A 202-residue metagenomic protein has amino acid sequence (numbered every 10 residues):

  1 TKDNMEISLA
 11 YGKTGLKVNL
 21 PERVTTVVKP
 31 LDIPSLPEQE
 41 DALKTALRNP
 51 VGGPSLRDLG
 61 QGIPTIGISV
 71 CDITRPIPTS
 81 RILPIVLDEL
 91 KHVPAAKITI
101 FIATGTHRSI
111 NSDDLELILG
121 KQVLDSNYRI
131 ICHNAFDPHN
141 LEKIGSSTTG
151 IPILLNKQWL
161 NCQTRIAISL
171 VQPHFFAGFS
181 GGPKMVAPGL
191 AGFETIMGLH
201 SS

Functional and structural regions predicted by a protein language model:
T1-A46: N-terminal amphipathic/basic leader segments beginning at the initiator methionine
V51-G67, L90-A96: Glycine-rich phosphate/diphosphate-binding loops that line cofactor/substrate pockets in enzymes
V51-P54, I85-D88, T148-Q158: Short alpha-helical segments and helix-capping/turn motifs at coil-helix boundaries
T65-P76, T99-G105: Short glycine-rich or small-residue beta-strand-to-loop segments that form or flank ligand, phosphate, metal/Fe-S
R75-I100: Histidine-anchored nucleotide/phosphate-binding helix
P78-R81, F176-G182: Glycine/threonine-rich flexible loop motifs
I110-S180: An acidic, phosphate/nucleotide-engaging active-site surface
V186-S202: Extended, low-polarity segments enriched in aliphatic/aromatic residues
